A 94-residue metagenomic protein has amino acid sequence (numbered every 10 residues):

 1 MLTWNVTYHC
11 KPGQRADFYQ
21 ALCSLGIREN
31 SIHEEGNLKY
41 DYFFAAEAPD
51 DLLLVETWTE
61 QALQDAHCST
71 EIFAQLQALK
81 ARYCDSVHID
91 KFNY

Functional and structural regions predicted by a protein language model:
M1-L2, Y94: Absolute protein N-terminus
L2-H9, K39-C68: Short, well-ordered beta-strand segments in beta-rich or mixed alpha/beta enzyme and ligand-binding folds
K11-G13, Y94: Generic structural motif
Q14-L38, I72-Q75: Short amphipathic alpha-helical segments
L22, H67-C68, Q77-K80: Short, flexible helix/strand-to-coil boundary loops that buttress conserved ligand/catalytic motifs in alpha/beta
L38-D50, Q75-Y94: Glycine-rich beta-strand-turn "strand-cap" elements at beta-sheet edges
Q61-E71, S86, D90-F92: Catalytic cores of transferase enzymes with a strong primary signal for eukaryotic protein kinases
